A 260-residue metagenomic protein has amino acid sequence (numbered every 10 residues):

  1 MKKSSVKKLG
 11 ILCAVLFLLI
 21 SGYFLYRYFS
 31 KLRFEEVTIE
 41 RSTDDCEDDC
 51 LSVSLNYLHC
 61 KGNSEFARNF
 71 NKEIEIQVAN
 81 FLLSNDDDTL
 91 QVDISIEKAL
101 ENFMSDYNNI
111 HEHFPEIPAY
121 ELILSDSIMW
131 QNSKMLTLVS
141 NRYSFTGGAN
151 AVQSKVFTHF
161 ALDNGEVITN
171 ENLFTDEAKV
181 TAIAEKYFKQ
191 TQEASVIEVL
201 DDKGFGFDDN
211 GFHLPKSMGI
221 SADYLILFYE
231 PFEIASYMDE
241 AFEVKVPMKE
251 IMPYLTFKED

Functional and structural regions predicted by a protein language model:
M1-K3: Juxtamembrane low-complexity tails/linkers enriched in Ser/Thr-Pro and polybasic
S5-D260: Compositionally biased intrinsically disordered regions enriched in Thr/Gly
